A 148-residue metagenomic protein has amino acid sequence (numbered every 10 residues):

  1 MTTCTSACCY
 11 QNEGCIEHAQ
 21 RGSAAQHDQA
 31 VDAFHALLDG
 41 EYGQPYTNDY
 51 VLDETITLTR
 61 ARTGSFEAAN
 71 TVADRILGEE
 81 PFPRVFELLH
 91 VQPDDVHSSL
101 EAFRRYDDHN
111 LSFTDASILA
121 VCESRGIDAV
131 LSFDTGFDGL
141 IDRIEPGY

Functional and structural regions predicted by a protein language model:
M1-T47, A61-V72: Short, well-structured N-terminal submotif of metal-dependent ribonuclease cores
T2-T3, L52, L119, S124-Y148: Acidic, PIN/NYN-like endoribonuclease modules and their adjacent C-terminal/linker elements
E13, D49-Y50, D115, D134-T135: Short secondary-structure boundary segments
I16, I56-T57, L100: Amphipathic alpha-helical segments within well-ordered protein domains
H35-L37, Y42, R75-E87, G139-Y148: Short, mixed-charge aromatic SLiMs
I56-L89: Helix-adjacent hinge/juxtasegments
F86-D128: Active-site neighborhoods of divalent-metal-dependent phosphate/nucleic-acid chemistry enzymes
